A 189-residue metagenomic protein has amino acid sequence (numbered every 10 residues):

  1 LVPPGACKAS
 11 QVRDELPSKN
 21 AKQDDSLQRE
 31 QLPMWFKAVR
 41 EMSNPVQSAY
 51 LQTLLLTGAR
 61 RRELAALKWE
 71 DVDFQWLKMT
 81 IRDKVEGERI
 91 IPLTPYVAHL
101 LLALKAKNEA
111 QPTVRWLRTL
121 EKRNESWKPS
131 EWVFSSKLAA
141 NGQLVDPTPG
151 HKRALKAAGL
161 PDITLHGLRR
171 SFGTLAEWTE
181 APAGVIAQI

Functional and structural regions predicted by a protein language model:
L1, L93: Non-catalytic DNA-binding core/recognition domains of DNA-processing enzymes
V2-A66, Q75, V85-G87, K107-P112 (+2 more regions): Basic, Lys/Arg- and aromatic-enriched nucleic-acid-binding interface segment
S26-P33, W76, T94-P161: Active-site/catalytic core of tyrosine-dependent DNA strand-transfer enzymes
E63-A65, I163-T164, G173, E180-I189: Active-site-proximal segment of tyrosine recombinases
E70-V72: A structural signal for short hydrophobic beta-strand segments in well-ordered beta-sheet cores
R82-K84, S135: A generic structural motif
R89-I91: Short beta-strand segments
